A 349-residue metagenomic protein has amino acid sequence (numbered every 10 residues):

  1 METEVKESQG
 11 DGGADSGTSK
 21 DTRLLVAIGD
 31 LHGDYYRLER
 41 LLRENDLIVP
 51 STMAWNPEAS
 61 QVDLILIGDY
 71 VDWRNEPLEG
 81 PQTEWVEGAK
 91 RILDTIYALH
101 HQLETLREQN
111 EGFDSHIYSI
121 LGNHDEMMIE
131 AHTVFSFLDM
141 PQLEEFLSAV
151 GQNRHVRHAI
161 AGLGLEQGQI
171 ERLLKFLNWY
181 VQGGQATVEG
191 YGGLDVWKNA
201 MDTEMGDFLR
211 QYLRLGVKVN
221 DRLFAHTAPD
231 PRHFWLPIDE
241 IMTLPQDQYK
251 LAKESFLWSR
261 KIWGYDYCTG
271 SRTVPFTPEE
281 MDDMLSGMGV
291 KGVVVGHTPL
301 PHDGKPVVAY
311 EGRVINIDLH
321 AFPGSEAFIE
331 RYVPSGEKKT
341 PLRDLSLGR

Functional and structural regions predicted by a protein language model:
M1-R349: Feature recognizes metal-dependent phosphohydrolase scaffolds
